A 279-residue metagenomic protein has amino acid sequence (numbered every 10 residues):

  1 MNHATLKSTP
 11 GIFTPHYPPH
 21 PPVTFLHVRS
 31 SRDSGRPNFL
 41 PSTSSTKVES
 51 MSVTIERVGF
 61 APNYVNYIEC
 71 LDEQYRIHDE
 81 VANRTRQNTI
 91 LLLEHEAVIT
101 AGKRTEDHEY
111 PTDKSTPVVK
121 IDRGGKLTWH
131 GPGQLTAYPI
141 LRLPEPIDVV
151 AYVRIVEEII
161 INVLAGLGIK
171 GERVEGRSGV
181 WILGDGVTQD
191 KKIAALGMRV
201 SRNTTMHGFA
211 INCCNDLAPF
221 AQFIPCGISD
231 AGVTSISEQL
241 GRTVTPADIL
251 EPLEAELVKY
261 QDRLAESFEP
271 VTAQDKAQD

Functional and structural regions predicted by a protein language model:
H3-G35, F39-I193, V200, A218 (+3 more regions): N-terminal lobe of the biotin/lipoate ligase/transferase fold
W181, N215-D279: C-terminal accessory segment of soluble enzyme catalytic cores
G197-R199, T205: Catalytic core of the metallo-beta-lactamase
T204-N212: Conserved phosphate/anionic-ligand binding catalytic regions in large, soluble enzymes, centered on
